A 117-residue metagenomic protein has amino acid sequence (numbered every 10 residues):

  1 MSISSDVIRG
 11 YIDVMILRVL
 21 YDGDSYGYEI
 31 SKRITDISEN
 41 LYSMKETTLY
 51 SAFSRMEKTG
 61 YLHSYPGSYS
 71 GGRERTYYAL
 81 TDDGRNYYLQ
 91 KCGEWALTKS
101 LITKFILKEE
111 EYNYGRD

Functional and structural regions predicted by a protein language model:
M1-G10, K91: Intrinsically disordered, low-complexity serine/threonine- and proline-rich regulatory segments
D6-T48: N-terminal helix-turn-helix DNA-binding core of bacterial DNA-binding proteins
R18, K32, S51, L89 (+1 more regions): A cross-family signal for key residues in well-ordered alpha-helices that form functional helical elements
L49-M56: Basic amphipathic alpha-helical segments that dock to polyanions
G60: Glycine-centered, phosphate/nucleic-acid-interacting loop/turn motifs that mediate DNA/RNA or nucleotide
S64: Short beta-strand "wing" residues that participate in macromolecule-binding interfaces
S70-C92: Basic, amphipathic "hinge/linker" alpha-helix immediately C-terminal to the N-terminal HTH DNA-binding motif
N86-D117: Amphipathic alpha-helical dimerization/coiled-coil segments that flank or bridge DNA-binding/regulatory modules
